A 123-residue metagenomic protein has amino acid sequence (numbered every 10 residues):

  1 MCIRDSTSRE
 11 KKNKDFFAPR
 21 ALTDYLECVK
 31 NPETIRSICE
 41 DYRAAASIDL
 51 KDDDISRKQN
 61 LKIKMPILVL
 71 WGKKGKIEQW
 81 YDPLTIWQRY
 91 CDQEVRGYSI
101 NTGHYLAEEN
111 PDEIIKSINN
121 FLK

Functional and structural regions predicted by a protein language model:
M1-S99, N119: Flexible "cap/lid" subdomain of the alpha/beta-hydrolase fold that forms the substrate-access gate
E94-K123: Catalytic active-site module of serine/aspartate enzymes centered on a nucleophile-bearing elbow/loop
